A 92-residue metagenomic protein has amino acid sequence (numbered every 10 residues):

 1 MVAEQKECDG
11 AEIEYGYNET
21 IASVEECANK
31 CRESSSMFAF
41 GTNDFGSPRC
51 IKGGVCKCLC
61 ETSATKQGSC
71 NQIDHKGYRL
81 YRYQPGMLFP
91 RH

Functional and structural regions predicted by a protein language model:
M1-H92: Extracellular disulfide-rich cysteine clusters
